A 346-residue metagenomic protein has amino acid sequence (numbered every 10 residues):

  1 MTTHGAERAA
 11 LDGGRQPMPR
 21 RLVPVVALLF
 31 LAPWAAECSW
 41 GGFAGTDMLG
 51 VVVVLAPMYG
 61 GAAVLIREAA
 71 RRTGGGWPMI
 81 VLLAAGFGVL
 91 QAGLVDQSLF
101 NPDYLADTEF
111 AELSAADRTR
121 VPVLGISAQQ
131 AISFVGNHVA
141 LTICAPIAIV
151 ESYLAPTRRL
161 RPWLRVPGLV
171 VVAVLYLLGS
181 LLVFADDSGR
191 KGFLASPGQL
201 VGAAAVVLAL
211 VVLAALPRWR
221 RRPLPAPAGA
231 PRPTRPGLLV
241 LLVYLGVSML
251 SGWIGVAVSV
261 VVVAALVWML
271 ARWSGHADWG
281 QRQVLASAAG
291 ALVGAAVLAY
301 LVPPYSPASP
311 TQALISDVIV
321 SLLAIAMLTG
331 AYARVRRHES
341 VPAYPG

Functional and structural regions predicted by a protein language model:
T2-L55, P225-P231, G252-S287: Transmembrane alpha-helical insertion/packing segments
E37-A44, L181-R190, G246-L250, L298-A308: Juxtamembrane "helix-exit" motif on the non-cytosolic side of transmembrane helices
V53-E68: Central hydrophobic cores of alpha-helical transmembrane segments in multi-pass inner-membrane proteins across all
L83-P102: Hydrophobic alpha-helical membrane-insertion segments
T119-C144: Hydrophobic alpha-helical transmembrane segments
N137-T157: Transmembrane alpha-helical segments in integral membrane proteins
R158-V211: Loop-centered beta-sheet repeat module
R218-G346: Extended, charged low-complexity segments that frequently continue into or abut oligomerization scaffolds
